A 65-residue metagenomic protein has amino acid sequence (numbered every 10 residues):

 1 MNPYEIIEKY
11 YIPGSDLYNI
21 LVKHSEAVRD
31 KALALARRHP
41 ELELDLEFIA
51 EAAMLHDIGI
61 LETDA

Functional and structural regions predicted by a protein language model:
M1-A65: Metal-dependent phosphohydrolase cores
